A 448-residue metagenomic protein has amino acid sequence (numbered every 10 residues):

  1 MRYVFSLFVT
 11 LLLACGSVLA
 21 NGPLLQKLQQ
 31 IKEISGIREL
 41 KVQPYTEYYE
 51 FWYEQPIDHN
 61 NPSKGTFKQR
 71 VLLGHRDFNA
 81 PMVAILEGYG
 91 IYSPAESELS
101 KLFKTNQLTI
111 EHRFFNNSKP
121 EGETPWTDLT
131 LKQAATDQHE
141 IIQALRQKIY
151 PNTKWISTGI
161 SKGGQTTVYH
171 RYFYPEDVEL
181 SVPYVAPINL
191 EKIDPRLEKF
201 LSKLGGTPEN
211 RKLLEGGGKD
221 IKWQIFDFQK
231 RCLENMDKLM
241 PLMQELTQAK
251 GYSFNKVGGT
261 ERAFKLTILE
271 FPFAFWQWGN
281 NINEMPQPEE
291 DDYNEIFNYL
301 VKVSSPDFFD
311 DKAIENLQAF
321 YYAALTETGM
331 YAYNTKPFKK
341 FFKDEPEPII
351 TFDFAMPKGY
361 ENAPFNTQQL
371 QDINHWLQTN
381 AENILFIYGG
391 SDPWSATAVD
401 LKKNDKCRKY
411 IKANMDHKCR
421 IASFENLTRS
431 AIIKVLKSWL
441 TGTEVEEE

Functional and structural regions predicted by a protein language model:
M1-P23, L204-E209, L214: Bacterial Sec-dependent N-terminal signal peptides
L19-N106, K434-E448: Catalytic-loop region of hydrolases
L102-P120: Conserved alpha/beta-hydrolase
D128-Q147: Alpha/beta-hydrolase active-site loop
Y150-S161: Alpha/beta-hydrolase fold nucleophile elbow
D177-F254: A catalytic-pocket lid/entrance helix-loop region that shapes and gates access to the active site across common
M240-F365: Alpha/beta-hydrolase fold active-site neighborhood
F386-Y388: Short beta-strand/loop motif that positions the catalytic acidic residue of the alpha/beta-hydrolase fold
